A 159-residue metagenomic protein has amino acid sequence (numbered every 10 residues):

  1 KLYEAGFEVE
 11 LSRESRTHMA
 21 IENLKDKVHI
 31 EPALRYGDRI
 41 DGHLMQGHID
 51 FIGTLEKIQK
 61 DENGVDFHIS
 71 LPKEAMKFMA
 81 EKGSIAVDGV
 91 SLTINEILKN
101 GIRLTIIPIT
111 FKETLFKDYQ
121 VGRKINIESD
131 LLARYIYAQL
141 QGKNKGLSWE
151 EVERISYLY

Functional and structural regions predicted by a protein language model:
K1-Y159: Conserved loop->alpha-helix
